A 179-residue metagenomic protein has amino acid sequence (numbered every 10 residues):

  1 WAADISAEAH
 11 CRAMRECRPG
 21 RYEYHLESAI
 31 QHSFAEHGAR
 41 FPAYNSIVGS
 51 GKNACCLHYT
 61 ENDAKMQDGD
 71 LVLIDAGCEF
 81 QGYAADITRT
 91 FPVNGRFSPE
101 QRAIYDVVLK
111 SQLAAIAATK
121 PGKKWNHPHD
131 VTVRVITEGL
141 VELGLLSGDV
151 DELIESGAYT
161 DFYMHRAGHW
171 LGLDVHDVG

Functional and structural regions predicted by a protein language model:
W1-G179: Active-site neighborhoods and metal-handling regions in enzymes and metal-associated proteins
